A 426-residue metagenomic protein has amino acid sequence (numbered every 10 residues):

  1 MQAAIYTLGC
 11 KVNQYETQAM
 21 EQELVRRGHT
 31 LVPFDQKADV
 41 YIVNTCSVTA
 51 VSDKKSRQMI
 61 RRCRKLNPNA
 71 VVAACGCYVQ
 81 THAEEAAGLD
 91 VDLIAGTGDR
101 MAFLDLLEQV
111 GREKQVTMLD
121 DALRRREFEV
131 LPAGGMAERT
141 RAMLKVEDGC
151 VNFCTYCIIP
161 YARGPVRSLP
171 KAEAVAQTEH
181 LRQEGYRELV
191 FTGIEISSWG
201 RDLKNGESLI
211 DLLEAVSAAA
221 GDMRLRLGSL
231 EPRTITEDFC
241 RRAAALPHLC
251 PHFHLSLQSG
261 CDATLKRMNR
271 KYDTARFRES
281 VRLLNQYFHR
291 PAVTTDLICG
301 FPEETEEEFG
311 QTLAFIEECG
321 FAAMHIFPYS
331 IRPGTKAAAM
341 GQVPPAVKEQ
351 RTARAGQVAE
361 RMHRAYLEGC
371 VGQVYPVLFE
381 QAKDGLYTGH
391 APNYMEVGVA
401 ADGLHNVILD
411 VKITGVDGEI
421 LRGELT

Functional and structural regions predicted by a protein language model:
M1-W199, D238, A243, L249 (+8 more regions): Proteins enriched for Cys/Gly/acidic motifs involved in redox and nucleic-acid/cofactor modification
Q2, E188, R224-R226, H252-H254 (+3 more regions): Residues at or immediately flanking beta-strands
S47-S52, Y186-D211, A215-A219, L230-D238 (+2 more regions): Conserved glycine-rich "GG(E/T)P / GGGxP" loop and the immediately following alpha-helix in the radical SAM core
A73-A74, L225-G228: Short catalytic-loop micro-motif centered on adjacent basic/acidic residues
A83, G193-L203, T234-D238, L257-M268 (+5 more regions): Flexible glycine/acidic-rich beta-alpha junction loops that bind and position SAM and/or redox cofactors in anaerobic
A174, F191, L227, L255 (+5 more regions): Conserved, mostly hydrophobic/aromatic
Q183, I210-L225, T236-T295: Radical SAM/AdoMet-radical enzyme domain recognition
A339-T426: Terminal RNA-binding accessory module
